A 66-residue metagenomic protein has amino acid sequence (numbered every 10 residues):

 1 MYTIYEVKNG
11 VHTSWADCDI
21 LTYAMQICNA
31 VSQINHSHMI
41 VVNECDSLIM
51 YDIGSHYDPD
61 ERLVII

Functional and structural regions predicted by a protein language model:
M1-T3: Short structural boundary motif marking the start of a folded domain
E6-N9, C18-N43: A short, charged, amphipathic alpha-helix used as a generic interaction element across diverse proteins
V11-D17, S47-Y51: Surface-exposed loop/edge segments in extracytoplasmic proteins
S32-I66: Short, mixed-charge low-complexity intrinsically disordered segments
